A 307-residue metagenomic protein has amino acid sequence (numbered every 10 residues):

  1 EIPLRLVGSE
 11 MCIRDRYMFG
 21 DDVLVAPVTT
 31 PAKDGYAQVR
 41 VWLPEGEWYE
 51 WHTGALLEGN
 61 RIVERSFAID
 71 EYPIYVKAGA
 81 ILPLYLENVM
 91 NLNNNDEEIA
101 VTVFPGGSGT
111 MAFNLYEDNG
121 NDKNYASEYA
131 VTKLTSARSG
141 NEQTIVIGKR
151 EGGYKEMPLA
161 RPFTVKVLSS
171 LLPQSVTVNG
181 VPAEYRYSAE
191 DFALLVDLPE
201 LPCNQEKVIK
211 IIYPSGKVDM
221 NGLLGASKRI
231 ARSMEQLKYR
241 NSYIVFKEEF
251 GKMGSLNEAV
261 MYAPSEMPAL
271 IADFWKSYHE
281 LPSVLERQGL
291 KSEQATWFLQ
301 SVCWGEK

Functional and structural regions predicted by a protein language model:
E1-G8, I13: Single conserved hydrophobic/aromatic residue that forms the stacking wall/gate of nucleotide- or nucleobase-binding
P3, D15, R40, K133-T135: Short, surface-exposed charged micro-motifs
R5-G8, G20, G46, G152: Glycine-centered flexibility sites
E10, G35, G59, A68 (+3 more regions): Residues that act as N-cap/strand-start positions at coil-to-secondary-structure junctions
R14-G109, S175-N179: Carbohydrate-interacting/catalytic domains
M18-F19, L43, R138-G140, Y187: Generic beta-strand structural signal
L56-I69, A183-N204: Short, surface-exposed beta-strand/turn "edge" patches of beta-sheet domains
V76-V181, E190, D197-E206, I211-G305: Accessory, solvent-exposed terminal regions and/or long lumenal/extracellular loops of proteins
